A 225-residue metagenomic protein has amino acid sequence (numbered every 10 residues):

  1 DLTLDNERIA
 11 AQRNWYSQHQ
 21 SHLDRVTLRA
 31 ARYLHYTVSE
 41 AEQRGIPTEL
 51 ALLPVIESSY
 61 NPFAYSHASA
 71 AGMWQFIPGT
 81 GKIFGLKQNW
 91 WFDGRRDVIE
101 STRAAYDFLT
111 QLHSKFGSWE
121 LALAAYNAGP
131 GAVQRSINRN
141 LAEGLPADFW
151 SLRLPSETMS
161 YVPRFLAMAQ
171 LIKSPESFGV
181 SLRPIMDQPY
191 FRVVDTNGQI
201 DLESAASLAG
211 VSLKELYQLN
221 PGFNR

Functional and structural regions predicted by a protein language model:
D1-S39, Q43-R44, I83, Q88-K115 (+1 more regions): Extracytoplasmic and endomembrane cell-envelope/extracellular-matrix remodeling and assembly machinery
E7, F63-G85: Short, surface-exposed glycine/acidic/tryptophan-bearing loops
P47-P54, A71, W119-A124: Alpha-helical scaffolds flanking conserved acidic
